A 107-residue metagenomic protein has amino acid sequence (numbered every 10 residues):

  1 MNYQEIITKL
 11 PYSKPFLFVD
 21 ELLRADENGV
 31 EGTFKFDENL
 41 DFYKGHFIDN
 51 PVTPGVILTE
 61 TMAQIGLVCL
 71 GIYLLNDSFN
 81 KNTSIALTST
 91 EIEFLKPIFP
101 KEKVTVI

Functional and structural regions predicted by a protein language model:
M1-I7: Short Pro/Gly-enriched beta-strand edge/turn motifs at strand-loop
Q4, L17-D20, T88-L95: Short structured motifs
K14-T53: Catalytic strand-loop segment that frames the active site of acyl-thioester-processing enzymes
G45-P54, L58-V68: Compact, glycine-rich, soluble single-domain proteins
G66-I107: Hydrophobic beta-strand-centered segment that forms part of the acyl-chain substrate-binding groove
